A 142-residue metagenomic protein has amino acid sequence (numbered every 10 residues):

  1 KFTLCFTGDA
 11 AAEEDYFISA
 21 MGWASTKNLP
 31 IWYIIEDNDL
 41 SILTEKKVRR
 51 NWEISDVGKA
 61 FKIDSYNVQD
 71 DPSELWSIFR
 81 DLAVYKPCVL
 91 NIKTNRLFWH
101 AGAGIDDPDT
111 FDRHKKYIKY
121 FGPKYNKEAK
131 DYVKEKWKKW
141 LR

Functional and structural regions predicted by a protein language model:
K1-W140: Glycine-rich ThDP/TPP pyrophosphate-binding loop and its adjacent helix/strand module within ThDP-dependent enzymes
